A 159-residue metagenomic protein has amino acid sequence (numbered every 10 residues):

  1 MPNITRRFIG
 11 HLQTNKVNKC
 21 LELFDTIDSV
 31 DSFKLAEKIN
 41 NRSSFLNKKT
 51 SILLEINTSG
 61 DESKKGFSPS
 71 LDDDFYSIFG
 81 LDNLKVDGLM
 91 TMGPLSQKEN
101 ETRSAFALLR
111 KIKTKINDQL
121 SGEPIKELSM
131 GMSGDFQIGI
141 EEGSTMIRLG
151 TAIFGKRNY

Functional and structural regions predicted by a protein language model:
M1-G134, I140-E142, F154: Conserved alpha/beta-domain cores
G143-T145, G150: Active-site-proximal glycine-rich helix-loop-beta segment
K156-Y159: Short, charged, intrinsically disordered terminal tails
